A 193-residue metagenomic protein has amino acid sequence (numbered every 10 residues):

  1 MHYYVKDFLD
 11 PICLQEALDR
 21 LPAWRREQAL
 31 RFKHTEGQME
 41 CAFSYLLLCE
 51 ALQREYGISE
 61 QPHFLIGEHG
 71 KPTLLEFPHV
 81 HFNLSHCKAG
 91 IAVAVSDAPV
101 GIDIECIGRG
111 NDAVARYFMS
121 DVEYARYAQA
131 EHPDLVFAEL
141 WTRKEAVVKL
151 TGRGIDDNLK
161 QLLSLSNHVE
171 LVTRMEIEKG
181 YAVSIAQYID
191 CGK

Functional and structural regions predicted by a protein language model:
M1-K193: Core catalytic alpha/beta fold that binds nucleotide/phospho-ligands
